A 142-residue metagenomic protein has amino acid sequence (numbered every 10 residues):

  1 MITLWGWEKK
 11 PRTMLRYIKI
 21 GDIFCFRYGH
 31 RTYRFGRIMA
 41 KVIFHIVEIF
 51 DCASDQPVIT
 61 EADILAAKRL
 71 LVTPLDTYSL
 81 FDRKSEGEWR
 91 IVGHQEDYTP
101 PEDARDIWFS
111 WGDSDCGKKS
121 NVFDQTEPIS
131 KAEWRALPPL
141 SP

Functional and structural regions predicted by a protein language model:
M1-W5, P11, W134-P142: Charged/polar interaction segments and conserved charged motifs
I2-F44: Short N-terminal edge-element motif at the start of the domain
R34, D55-T60, G117-K118: Short, surface-exposed beta-strand/loop "edge" segments at domain boundaries and coil↔beta transitions
H45-L70: Short solvent-exposed strand/turn elements
A66-P142: Beta-strand-rich cores of mature extracytoplasmic or soluble domains
